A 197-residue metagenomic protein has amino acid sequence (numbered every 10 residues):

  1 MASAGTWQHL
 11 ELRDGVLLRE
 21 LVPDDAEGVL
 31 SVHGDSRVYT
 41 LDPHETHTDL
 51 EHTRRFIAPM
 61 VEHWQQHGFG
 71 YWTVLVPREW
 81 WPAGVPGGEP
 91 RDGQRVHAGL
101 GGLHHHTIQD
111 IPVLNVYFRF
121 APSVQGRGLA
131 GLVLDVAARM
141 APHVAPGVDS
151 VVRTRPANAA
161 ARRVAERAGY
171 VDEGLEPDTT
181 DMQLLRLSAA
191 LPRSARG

Functional and structural regions predicted by a protein language model:
M1-T40, L75-G197: Acyl-donor (CoA/ACP) binding surface of acyl/acetyltransferases
R37-P59, G70: Conserved GNAT-fold acetyl-CoA-binding loop/helix
L50, I57, V61, V76 (+1 more regions): Weak global preference for isoleucine
E62-H67: Short loop/turn motifs at secondary-structure junctions and domain boundaries
G68-G70, G101-G102: Glycine-centered flexibility motif
